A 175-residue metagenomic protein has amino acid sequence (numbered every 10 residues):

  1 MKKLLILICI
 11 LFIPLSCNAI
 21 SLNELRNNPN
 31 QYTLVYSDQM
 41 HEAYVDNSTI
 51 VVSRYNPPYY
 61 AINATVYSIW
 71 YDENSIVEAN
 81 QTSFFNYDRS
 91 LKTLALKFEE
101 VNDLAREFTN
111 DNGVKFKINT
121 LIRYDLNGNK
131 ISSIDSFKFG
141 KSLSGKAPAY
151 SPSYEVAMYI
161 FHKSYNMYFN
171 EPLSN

Functional and structural regions predicted by a protein language model:
L4-S16: Sec-dependent N-terminal signal peptides
A19-Q81, N86-N175: N-terminal secretory-pathway/extracellular module detecting exported/lumenal segments and adjacent signal-anchor/first
